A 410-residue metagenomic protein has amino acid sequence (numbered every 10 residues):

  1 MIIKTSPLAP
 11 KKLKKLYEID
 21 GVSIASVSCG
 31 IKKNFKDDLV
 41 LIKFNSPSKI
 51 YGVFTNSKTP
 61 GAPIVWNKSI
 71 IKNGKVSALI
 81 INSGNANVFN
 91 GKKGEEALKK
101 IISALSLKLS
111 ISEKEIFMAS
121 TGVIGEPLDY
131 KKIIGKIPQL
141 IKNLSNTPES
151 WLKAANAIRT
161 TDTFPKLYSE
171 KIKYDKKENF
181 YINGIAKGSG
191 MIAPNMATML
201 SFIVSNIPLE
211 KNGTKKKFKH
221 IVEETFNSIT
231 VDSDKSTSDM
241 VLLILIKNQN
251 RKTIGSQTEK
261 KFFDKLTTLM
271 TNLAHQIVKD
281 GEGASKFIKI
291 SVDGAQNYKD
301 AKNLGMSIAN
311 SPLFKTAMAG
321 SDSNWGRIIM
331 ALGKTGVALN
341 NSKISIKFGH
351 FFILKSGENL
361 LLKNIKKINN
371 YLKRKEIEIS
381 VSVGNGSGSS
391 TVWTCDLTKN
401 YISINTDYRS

Functional and structural regions predicted by a protein language model:
I2-N82, A86-K99, S106-S410: A structural signal for small-residue-enriched, beta-sheet-centric alpha/beta enzyme cores and oligomeric scaffold folds
